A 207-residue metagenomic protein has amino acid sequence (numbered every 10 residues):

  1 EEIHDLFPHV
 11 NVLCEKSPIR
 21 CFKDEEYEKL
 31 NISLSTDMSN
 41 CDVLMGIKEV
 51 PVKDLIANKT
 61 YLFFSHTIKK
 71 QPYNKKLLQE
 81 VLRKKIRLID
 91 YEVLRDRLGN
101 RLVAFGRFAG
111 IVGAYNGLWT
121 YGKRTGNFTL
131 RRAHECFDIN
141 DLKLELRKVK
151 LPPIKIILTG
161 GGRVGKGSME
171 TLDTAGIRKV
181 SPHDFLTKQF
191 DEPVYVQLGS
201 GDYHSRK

Functional and structural regions predicted by a protein language model:
E1-E80: An N-terminal-biased, well-structured beta-alpha scaffold segment characteristic of Rossmann-like dinucleotide-binding
E1-S17, F128-K207: Glycine-rich phosphate/diphosphate-binding loop of Rossmann-like nucleotide-binding domains
D5-H9, I32, V43, R83-R87 (+3 more regions): Generic secondary-structure signature for well-ordered alpha-helical cores
R20-C21, R97-L98, K188: Short secondary-structure capping/turn micro-motifs that flank functional sites
F22, S39, P72, K76 (+4 more regions): Conserved active-site and cofactor/substrate-binding residues in soluble primary-metabolism enzymes
L34, Y61, L88, P193-Y195: Conserved beta-strand scaffold positions in the cores of enzyme catalytic domains, especially in NTP/NDP-utilizing
S39-L44, R97, E135-F137, A175: A short linear-motif detector with a strong N-terminal bias
V50-I154: Glycine/serine-rich phosphate-binding loop and adjoining beta1-alpha1 elements at the start of nucleotide-handling
